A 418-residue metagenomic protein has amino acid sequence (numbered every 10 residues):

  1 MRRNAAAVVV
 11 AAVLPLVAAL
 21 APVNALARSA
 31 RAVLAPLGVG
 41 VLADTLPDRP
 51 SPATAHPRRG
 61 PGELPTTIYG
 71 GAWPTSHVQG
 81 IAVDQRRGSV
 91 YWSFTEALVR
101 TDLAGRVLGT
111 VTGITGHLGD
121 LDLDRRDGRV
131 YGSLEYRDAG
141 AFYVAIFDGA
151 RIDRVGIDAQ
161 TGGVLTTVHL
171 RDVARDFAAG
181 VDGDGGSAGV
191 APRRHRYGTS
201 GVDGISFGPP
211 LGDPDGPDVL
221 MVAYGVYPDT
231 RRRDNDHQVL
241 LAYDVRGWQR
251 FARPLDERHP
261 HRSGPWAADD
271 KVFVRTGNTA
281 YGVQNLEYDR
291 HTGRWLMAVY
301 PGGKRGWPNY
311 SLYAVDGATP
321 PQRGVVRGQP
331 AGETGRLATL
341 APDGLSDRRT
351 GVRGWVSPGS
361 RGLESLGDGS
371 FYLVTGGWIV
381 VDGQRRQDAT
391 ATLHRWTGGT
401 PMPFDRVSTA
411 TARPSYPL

Functional and structural regions predicted by a protein language model:
M1-A27: Secretory targeting and sorting signals
R49-P50, H56-R59, D84-I114, P320: Beta-propeller domains
H56-G60, P65-G70, R154-V202, R246-A280 (+2 more regions): Surface-exposed loop and turn segments in beta-propeller and other repeat-based domains that flank or scaffold
T66-E96: Beta-strand-rich domains and repeat architectures in extracellular enzymes and scaffolds, especially beta-propellers
P74-R86, D120-G128, E135, P192-V219 (+3 more regions): Structural signature of eukaryotic scaffold interfaces centered on beta-propeller domains
A104-F142: Blade-loop segments of beta-propeller domains
F142-A159, R233-R250, D256, P308-G328 (+1 more regions): Beta-propeller blade signature
T276-P342: Loop/turn-rich, solvent-exposed surfaces of beta-rich toroidal or solenoidal domains
